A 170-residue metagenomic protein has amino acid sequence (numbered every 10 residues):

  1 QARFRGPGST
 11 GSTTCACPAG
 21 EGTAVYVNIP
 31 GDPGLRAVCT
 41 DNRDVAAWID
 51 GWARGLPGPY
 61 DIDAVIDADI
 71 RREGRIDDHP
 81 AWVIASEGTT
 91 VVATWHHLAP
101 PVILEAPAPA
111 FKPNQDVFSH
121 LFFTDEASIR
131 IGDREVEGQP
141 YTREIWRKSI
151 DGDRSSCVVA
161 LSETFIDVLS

Functional and structural regions predicted by a protein language model:
Q1-S170: Targeting-peptide/extracellular-domain and disordered-appendage signature
